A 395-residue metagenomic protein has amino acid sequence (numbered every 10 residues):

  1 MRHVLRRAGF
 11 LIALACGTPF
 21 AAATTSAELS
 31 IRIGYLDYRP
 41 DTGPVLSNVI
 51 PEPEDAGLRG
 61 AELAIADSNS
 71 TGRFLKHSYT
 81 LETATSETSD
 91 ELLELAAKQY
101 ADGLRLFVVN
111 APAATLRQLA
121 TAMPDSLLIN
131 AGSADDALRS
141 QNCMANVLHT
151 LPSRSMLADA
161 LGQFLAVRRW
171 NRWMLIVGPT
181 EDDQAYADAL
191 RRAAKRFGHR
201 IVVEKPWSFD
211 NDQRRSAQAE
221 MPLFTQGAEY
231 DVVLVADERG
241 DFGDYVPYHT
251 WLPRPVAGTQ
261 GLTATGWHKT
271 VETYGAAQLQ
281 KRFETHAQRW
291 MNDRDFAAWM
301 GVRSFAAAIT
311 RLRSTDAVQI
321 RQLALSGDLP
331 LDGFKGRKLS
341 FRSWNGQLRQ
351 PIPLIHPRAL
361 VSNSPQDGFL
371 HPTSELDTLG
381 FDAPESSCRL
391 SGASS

Functional and structural regions predicted by a protein language model:
R2-A8, A22-S395: Extracytosolic ligand-binding ectodomains
G9-P19: Bacterial N-terminal signal peptides
